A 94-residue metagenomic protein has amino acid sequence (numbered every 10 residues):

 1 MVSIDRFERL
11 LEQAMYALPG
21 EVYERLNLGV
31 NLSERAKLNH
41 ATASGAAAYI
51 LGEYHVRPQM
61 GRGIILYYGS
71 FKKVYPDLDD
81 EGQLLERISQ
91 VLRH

Functional and structural regions predicted by a protein language model:
M1-E12, A36-N39, A43, M60-R62 (+1 more regions): Phosphate/ribose-recognition catalytic cores of enzymes acting on nucleotide-derived substrates
D5-E8, Y16, L26, S70-K72: Small, basic N-terminal interaction modules of short regulatory proteins
Y16, G20-I65: Auxiliary, metal-adjacent structural segments of Zn-dependent hydrolase domains
Y49-S89: Active-site scaffold of zinc-dependent metalloenzymes
V91-R93: An amphipathic alpha-helical micro-motif enriched in hydrophobic residues with embedded/adjacent acidic residues
